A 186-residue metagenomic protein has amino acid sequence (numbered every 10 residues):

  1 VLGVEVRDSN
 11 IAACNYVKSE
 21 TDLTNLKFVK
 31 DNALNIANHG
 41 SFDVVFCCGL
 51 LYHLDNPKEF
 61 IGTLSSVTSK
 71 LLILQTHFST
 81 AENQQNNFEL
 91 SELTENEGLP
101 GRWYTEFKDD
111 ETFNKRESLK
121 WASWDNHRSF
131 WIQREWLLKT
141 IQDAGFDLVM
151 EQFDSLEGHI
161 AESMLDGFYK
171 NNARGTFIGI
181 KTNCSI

Functional and structural regions predicted by a protein language model:
V1-N35: Class I SAM-dependent methyltransferase SAM/SAH-binding core
D8, L54-D55: A structural helix-start
T24-L26, S41-D43, S69: Local beta-strand N-terminus motif with an aromatic residue
A33-N35, F46, D55-C184: S-adenosyl-L-methionine-dependent methyltransferase catalytic module, highlighting the catalytic core
V44-L50: A short beta-strand submotif of the Rossmann-like class I SAM-dependent methyltransferase core that lines
